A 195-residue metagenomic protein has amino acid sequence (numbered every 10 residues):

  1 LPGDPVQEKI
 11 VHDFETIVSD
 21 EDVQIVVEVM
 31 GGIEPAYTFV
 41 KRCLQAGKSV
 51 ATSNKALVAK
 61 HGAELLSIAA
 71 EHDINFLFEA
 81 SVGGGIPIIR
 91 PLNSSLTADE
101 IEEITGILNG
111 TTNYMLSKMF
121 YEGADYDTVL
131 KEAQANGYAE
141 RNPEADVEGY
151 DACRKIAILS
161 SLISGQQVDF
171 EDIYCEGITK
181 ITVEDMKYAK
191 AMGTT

Functional and structural regions predicted by a protein language model:
L1-Q45: N-terminal glycine-/serine-/threonine-rich beta1-alpha1-beta2 phosphate-ribose binding loop of Rossmann-like
I10-H12, S19, V27-E28, V50-S53 (+2 more regions): General beta-strand structural signal in soluble alpha/beta enzymes
D22-V23, I101, G193-T194: Short, high-confidence coil segments that cap the C-terminus of an alpha-helix and link into the following beta-strand
M30-A46, S53-S95: Rossmann-fold NAD(P)-binding glycine/threonine-rich loop
A70-D146, Y150-D151, I158: Rossmann-like NAD(P)H-binding beta-loop-alpha module
T128-T195: Substrate-binding/catalytic subdomain of NAD(P)-dependent oxidoreductase enzymes
